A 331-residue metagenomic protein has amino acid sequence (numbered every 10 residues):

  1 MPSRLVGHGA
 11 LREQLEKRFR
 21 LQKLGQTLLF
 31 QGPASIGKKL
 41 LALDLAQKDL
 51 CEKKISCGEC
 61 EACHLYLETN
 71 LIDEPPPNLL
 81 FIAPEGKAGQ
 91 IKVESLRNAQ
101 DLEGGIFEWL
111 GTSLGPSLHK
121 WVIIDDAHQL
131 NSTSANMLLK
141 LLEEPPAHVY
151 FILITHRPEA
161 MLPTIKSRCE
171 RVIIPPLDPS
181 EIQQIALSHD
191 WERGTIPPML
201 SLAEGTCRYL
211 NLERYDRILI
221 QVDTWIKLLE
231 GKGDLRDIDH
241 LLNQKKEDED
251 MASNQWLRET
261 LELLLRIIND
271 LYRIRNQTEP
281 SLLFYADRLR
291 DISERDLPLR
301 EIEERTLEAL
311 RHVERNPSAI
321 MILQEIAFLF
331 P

Functional and structural regions predicted by a protein language model:
M1-K48, A62-L65, A147-Y150, H156-L263 (+1 more regions): Charged, glycine-rich active-site and insertion segments that engage polyanionic ligands
P2-T133: Clamp-loader machinery-focused feature within the broader ASCE/P-loop NTPase space
D73-P75, P145, I165: Short, structurally constrained coil/turn elements that cap an alpha-helix or connect an alpha-helix to the following
G111, N136-I152: Conserved catalytic/switch belt of AAA+ P-loop NTPases
S117, D125, Q129, T133-M137 (+4 more regions): Residues forming well-ordered secondary-structure scaffolds
L130, L139-E143, R258: Short, surface-exposed loop and linker segments with low hydrophobicity and enrichment for Pro/Ser/Thr
